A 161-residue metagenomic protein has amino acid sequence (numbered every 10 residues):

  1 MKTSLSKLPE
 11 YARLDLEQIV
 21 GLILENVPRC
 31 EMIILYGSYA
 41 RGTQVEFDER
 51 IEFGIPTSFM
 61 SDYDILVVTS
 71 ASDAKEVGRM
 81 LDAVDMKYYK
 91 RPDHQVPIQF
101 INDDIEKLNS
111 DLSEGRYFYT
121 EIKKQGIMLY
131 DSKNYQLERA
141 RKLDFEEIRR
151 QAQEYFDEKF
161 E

Functional and structural regions predicted by a protein language model:
K2-L8, D85-E161: Conserved NTP/Mg2+-binding pocket subregion across the NTase superfamily
K2-V27, E46, E52-S113: Metal-dependent nucleotidyltransferase catalytic core
V27-P28, I33, R116: Generic hydrophobic-segment detector
E31-V45, E49-E52: Short gly/ser-rich loop at a beta-strand->alpha-helix junction or flexible surface loop bordering the NTP-binding
Y36-Y39, Y63, F118-Y119: Aromatic side chains
